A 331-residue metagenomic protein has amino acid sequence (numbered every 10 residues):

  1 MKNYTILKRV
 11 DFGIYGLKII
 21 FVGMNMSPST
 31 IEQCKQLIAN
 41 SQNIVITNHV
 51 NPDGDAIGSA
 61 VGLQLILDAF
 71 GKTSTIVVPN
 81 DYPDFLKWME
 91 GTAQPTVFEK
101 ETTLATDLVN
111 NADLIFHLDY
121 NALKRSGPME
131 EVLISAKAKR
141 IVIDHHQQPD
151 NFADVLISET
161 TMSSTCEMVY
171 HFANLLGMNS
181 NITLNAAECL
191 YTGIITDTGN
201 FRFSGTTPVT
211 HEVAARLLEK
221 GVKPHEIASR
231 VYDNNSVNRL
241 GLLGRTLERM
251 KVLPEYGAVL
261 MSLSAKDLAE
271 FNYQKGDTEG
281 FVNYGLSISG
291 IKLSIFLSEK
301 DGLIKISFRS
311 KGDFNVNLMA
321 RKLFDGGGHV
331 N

Functional and structural regions predicted by a protein language model:
T5-I6, I14, K18-V22: Short, positively charged and aromatic/hydrophobic N-terminal segments
N25-V50, G58-E90, Q94, T103-T106 (+3 more regions): Hydrophobic helix-and-loop "lid/oligomerization" segment in the mid-to-C-terminal part of catalytic domains
V50-P52, Y120-L123, H146-Q148, A265-K266 (+1 more regions): Short glycine-rich anion-binding loops that position phosphate/pyrophosphate groups of nucleotides and phosphorylated
G54-A60, L123-G127: Short glycine/serine/threonine-rich phosphate/pyrophosphate-binding segments that cradle anionic phosphate groups
G91-P95, S135, S158-T161, G312: Short, hinge-like loop/turn segments at secondary-structure boundaries
T96-V155: Active-site cofactor/cluster-binding pocket
I143-V213: Short alpha-helices
